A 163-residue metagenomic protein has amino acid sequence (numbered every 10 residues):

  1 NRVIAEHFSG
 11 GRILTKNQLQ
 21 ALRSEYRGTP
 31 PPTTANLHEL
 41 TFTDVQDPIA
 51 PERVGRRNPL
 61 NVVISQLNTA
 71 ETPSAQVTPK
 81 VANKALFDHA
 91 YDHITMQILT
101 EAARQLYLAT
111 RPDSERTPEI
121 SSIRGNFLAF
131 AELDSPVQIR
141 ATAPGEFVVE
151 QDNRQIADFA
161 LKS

Functional and structural regions predicted by a protein language model:
N1-G11: Hydrophobic alpha-helical segments and helix pairs
N1-V3, E119-Q155: Hydrophobic beta-sheet segments that form the core/acyl-binding groove of ACP/CoA-dependent acyl-chain-processing
S9-L86, K162-S163: Non-catalytic linker/capping segments at the edges of enzyme domains
T78-P79, T117-I120: A short linear-motif detector with a strong N-terminal bias
A85-Q97: Short histidine-centered catalytic/ligand-binding loop motif
I94-T117: Active-site helix/loop of acyl-thioester processing domains in fatty-acid/polyketide metabolism, spanning hotdog-fold
D158-A160: Extracellular zinc-dependent metalloprotease catalytic-domain scaffold
